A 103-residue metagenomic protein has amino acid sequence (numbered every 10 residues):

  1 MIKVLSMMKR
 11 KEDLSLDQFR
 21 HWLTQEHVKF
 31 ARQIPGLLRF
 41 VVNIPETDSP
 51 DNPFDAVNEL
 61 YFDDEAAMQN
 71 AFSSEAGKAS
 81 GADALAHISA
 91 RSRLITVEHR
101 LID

Functional and structural regions predicted by a protein language model:
M1-D103: Macromolecular interaction modules
